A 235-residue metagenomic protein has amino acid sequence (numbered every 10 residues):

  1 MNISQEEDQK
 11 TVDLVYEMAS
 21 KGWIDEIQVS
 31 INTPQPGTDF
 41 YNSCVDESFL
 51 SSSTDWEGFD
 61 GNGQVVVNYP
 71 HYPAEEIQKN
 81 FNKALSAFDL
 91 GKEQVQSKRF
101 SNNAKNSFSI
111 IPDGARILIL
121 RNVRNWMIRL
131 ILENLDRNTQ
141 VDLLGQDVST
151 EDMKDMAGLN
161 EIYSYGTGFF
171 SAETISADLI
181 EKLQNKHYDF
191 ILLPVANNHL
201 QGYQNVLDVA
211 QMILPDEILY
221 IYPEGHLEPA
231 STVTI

Functional and structural regions predicted by a protein language model:
M1-F100: A structural motif corresponding to the C-terminal lobe/cap of the Radical SAM core domain
K21, N32, S109-I111, L135 (+1 more regions): A generic structural signal for short, solvent-exposed coil/turn residues that cap or connect secondary-structure
T33, L143-L144: Short beta-strand/loop segment that forms part of the nucleotide-sugar
K92-N106, E224, A230-I235: Membrane-proximal basic amphipathic "stem/tether" segments
N106-V123: Nucleotide-activated donor-dependent transferases that construct or modify glycoconjugates
L118-N138, L144-V233: Active-site and donor-binding regions of nucleotide-sugar-utilizing enzymes
